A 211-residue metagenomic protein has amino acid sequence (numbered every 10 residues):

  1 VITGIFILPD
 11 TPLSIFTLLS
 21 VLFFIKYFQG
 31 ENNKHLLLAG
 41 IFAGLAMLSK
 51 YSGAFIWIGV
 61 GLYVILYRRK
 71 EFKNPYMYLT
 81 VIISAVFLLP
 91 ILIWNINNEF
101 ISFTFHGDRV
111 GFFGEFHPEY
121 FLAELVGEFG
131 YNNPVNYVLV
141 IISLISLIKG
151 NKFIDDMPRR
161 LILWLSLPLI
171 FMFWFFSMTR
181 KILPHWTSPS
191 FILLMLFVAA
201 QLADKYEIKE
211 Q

Functional and structural regions predicted by a protein language model:
V1, A43, M47: Short helix- or helix-capping micro-motifs that position conserved polar/aromatic residues at function-defining sites
I5-L13: Short acidic/glycine- and proline-prone juxtamembrane loop motifs at membrane-interface regions of multi-pass membrane
L19, Y131-S143, I192-A200: Hydrophobic cores of alpha-helical transmembrane segments in multi-pass inner/ER membrane proteins, independent
S20-L36: Membrane-interface transmembrane helices that cradle and orient dolichyl/undecaprenyl
L45, I56-R159, L165-R180: Transmembrane-lumen/periplasm boundary regions of multi-pass, lipid-linked membrane glycan transferases
R160-I170, R180-K209: Hydrophobic/aromatic-rich transmembrane helices and adjacent perimembrane loops
